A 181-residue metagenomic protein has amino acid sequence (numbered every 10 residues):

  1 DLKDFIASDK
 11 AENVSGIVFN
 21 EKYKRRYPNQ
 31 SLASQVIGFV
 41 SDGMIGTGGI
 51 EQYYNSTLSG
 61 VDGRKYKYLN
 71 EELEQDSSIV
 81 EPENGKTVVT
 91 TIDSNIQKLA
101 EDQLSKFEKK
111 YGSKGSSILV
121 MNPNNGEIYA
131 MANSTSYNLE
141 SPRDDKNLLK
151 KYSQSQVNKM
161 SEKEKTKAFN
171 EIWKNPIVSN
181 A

Functional and structural regions predicted by a protein language model:
D1-G85: Small/polar-residue-rich segments within soluble enzyme cores
K10, E108, S134-S136: Residue-level detector of secondary-structure transition/capping positions
S15, G49, K67, S113 (+2 more regions): A generic "cationic amphipathic patch" detector
K22, S31, A132, W173 (+1 more regions): Residue-level signal for pocket-adjacent positions within structured domains
V40, A130-S136: Short beta->alpha transition motifs characteristic of CBS
V80-E127, L139, R143-A181: Active-site loop and adjoining helix of the penicillin-binding protein/serine DD-peptidase-beta-lactamase fold
